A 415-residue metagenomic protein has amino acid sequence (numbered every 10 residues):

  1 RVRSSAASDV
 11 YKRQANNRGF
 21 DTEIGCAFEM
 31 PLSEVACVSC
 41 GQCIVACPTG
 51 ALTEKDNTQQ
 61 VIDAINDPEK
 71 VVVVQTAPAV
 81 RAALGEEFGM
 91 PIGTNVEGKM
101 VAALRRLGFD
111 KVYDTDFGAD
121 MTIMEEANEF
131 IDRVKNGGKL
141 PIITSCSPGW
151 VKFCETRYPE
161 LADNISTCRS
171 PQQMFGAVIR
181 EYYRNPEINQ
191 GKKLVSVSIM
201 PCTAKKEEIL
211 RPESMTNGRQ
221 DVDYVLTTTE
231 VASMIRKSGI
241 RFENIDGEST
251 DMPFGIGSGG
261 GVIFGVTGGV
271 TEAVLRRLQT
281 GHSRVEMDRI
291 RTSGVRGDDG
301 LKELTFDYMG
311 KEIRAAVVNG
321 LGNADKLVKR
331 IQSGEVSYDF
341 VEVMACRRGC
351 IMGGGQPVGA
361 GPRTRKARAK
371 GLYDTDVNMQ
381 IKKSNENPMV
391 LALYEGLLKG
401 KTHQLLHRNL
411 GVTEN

Functional and structural regions predicted by a protein language model:
R1-A7, Y11: Single conserved hydrophobic/aromatic residue that forms the stacking wall/gate of nucleotide- or nucleobase-binding
S4, E34-C40, I44, L140 (+1 more regions): Residues immediately within or flanking Cys/His clusters that coordinate Zn2+ in small zinc-binding modules
A6-A7, F20, M100, F175: Activation loop
S8, C37-C43, C47, C202 (+2 more regions): Short cysteine clusters
D9-A36, G50-V73, T364-K370: Non-heme iron-sulfur electron-transfer modules
D9-R13, V45-P48, L52, E207 (+2 more regions): Short functional micro-motifs and their immediate structural scaffolds
E54-N415: Iron-sulfur-associated redox domains of electron-transfer enzymes in respiratory and anaerobic energy metabolism
